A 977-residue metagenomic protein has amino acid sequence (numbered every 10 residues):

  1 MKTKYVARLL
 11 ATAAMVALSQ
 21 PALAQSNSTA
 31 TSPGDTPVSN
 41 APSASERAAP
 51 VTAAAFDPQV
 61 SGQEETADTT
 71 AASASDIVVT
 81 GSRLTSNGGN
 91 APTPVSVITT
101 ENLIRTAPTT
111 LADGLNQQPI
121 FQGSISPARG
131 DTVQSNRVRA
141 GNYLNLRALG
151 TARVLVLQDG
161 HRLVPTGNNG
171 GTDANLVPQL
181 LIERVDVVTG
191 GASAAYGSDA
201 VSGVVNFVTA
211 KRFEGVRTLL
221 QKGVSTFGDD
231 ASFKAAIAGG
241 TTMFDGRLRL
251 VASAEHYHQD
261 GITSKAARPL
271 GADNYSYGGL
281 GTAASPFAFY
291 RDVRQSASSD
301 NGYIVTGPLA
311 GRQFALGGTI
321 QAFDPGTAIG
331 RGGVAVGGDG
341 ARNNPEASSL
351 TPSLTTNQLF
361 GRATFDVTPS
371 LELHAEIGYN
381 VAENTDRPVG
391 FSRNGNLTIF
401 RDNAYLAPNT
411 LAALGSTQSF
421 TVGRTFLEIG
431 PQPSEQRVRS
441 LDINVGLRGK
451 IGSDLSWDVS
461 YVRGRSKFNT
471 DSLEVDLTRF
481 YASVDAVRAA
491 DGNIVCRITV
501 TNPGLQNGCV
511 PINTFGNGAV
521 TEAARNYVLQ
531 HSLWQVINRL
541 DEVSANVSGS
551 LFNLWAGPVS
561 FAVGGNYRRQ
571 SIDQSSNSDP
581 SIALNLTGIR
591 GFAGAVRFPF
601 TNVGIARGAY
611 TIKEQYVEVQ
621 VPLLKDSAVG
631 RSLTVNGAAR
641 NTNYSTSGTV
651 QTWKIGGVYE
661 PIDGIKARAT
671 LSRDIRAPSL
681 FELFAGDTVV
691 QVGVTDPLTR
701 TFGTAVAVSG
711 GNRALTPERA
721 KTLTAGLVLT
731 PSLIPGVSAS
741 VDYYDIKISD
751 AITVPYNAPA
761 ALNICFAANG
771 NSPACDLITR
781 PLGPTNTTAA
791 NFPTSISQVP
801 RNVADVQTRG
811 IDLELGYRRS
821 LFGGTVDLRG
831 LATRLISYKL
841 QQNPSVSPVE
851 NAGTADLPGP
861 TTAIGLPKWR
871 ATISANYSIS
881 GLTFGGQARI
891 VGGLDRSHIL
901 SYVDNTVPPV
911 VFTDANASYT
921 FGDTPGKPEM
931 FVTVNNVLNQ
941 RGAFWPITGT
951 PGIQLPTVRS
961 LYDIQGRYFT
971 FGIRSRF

Functional and structural regions predicted by a protein language model:
K2-P119, R147, A236, G240 (+5 more regions): N-terminal Sec signal peptide and the immediately downstream disordered periplasmic leader that contains the TonB box
S61-D68, N87, N116-H161: Extracytoplasmic beta-strand/coil segments of soluble accessory domains associated with Gram-negative outer-membrane
L111-G114, N142-N145, D173-P178, D199-L220 (+1 more regions): N-terminal periplasmic accessory domains that precede and gate Gram-negative outer-membrane beta-barrel machines
H161-T189: Short acidic/polar hinge/loop motifs at secondary-structure boundaries that mediate gating or recognition
N168, P269-Y277, A315-T356, F360 (+7 more regions): Surface-exposed, low-complexity loop segments enriched in small/polar and acidic residues
R212-G215, G228, F244-R247, T368-L371 (+10 more regions): Short loop/turn motifs that connect adjacent beta-strands in outer-membrane beta-barrel proteins
V690, G830-G922, L938, I947 (+1 more regions): C-terminal beta-barrel architecture of Gram-negative outer-membrane proteins
K747-S749, I836-S837, A888-R896, T920-F977: C-terminal beta-signal and adjacent terminal beta-strands/loops of Gram-negative outer-membrane beta-barrel proteins
